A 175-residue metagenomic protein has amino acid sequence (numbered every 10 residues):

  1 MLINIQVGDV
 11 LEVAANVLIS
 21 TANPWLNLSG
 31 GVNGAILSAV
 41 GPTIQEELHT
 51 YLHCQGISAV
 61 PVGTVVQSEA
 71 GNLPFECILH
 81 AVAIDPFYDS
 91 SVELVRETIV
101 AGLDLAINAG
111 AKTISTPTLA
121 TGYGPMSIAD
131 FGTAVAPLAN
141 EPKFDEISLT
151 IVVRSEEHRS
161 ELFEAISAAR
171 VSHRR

Functional and structural regions predicted by a protein language model:
M1-N108: Glycine-/small-residue-enriched capping loops at alpha/beta junctions
I84-R175: Phosphate/ribose-phosphate-bearing ligand recognition and processing surfaces, centered on ADP-ribose/NAD(+/P+) systems
